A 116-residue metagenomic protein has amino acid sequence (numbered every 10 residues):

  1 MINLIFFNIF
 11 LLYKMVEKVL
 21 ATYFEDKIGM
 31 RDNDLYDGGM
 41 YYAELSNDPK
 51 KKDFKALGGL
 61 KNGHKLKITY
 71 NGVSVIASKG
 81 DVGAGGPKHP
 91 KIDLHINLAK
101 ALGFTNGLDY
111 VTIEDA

Functional and structural regions predicted by a protein language model:
N8, Y13-A116: Secreted/periplasmic proteins
